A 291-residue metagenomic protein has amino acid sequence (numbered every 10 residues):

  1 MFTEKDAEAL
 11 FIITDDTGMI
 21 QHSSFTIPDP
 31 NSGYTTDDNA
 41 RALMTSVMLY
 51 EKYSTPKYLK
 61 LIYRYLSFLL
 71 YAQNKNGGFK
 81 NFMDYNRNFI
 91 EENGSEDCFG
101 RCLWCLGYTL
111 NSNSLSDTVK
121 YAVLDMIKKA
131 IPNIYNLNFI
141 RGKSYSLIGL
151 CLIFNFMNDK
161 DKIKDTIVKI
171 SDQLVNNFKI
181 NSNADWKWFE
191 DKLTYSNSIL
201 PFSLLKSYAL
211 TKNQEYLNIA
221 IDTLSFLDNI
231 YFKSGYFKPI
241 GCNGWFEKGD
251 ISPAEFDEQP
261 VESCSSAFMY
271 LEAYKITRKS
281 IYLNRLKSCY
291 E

Functional and structural regions predicted by a protein language model:
M1-E291: Glycan-recognition and catalytic cores of secretory/periplasmic carbohydrate-active enzymes
